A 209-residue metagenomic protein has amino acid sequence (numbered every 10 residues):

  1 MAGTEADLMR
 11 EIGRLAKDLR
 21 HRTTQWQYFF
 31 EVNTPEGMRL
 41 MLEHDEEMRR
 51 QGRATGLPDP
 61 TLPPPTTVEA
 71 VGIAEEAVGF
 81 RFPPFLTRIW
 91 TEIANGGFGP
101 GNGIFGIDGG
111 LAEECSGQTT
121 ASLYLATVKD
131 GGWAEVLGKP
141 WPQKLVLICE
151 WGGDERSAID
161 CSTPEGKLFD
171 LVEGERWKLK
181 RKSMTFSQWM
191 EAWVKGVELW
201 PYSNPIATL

Functional and structural regions predicted by a protein language model:
M1-E155, Y202-T208: A surface-exposed partner-binding patch
P142-Q143, S162-E165: A short, compositionally biased
C149-W151, S162, L171-V172: Structured loops at beta-to-helix junctions and adjacent beta-edge loops in soluble globular domains
E155-C161: Short, surface-exposed beta-strand/loop micro-motifs that present aromatic residues
R156, G166-L168: Hydrophobic residues embedded in beta-strands of well-ordered beta-sheets
L168-L199: A recognition module on extended beta-rich or small alphabeta surfaces enriched in W/G with H and D/E
